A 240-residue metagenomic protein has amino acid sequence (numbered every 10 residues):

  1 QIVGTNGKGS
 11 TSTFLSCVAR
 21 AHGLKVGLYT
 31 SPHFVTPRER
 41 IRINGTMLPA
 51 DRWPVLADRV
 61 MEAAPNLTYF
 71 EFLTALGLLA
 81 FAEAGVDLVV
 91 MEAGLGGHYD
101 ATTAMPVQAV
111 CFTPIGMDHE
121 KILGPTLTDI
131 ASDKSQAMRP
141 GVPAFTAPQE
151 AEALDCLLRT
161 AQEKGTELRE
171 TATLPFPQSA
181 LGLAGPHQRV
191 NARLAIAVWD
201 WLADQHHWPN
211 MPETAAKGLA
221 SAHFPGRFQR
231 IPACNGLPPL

Functional and structural regions predicted by a protein language model:
Q1-F34, E39, A109-C111: Walker A (P-loop) phosphate-binding motif
L15, G77, L157: Aromatic/hydrophobic pocket-lining residues that form π-stacking "cages" and hydrophobic walls in ligand
V18-H22, A80, V198-Q205: Active-site catalytic microenvironments for nucleophilic, acid-base chemistry
A21-M105, L123, D129, A151: ATP-dependent carboxylate-amine ligase catalytic core
L88-A93, D100-C111, I115-G116, D129 (+1 more regions): Nucleotide phosphate-binding/pyrophosphate-handling subdomain across enzymes that bind or process nucleotide phosphates
Q108-A109, K121-D200: Internal gly/pro-rich beta-alpha loop/helix module that stabilizes soluble enzyme cofactors or their anionic handles
